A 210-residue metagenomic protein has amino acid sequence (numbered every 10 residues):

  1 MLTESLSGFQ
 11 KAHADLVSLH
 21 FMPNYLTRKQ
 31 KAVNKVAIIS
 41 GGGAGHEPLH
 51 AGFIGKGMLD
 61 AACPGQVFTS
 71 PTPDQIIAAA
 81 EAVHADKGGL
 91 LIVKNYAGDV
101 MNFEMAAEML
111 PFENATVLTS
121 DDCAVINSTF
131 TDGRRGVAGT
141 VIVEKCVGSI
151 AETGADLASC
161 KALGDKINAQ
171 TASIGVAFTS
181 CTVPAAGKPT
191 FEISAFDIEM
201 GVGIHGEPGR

Functional and structural regions predicted by a protein language model:
M1-I38: N-terminal amphipathic/basic leader segments beginning at the initiator methionine
V33-G41, H50-C63, A124-N127, F196-R210: Gly-rich Lys/Arg/Thr-decorated short loops/hinges at beta-loop-alpha junctions or inter-strand turns that position
G43-P48, K94-N102, R135-T140: Gly/Ser/Thr-rich loops at beta-strand to alpha-helix junctions that form or flank small-molecule/cofactor-binding
H46, F53-D86, C123: Glycine-rich oxoanion-binding loops at beta->alpha junctions
V100-N114, T119, F130: Short Gly/Thr/Asp-enriched flexible loops that form oxyanion-binding sites at enzyme active sites
V117-S159, L163-Q170: Short alpha-helices
T153-R210: Mixed-charge interfacial surface used for oligomerization/domain docking and macromolecular partner engagement
